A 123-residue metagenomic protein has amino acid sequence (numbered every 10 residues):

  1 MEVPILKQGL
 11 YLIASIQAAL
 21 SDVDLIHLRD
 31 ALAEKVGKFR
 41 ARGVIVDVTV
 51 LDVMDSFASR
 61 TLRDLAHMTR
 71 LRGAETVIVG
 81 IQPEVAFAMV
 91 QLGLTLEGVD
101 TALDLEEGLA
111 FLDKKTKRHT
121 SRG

Functional and structural regions predicted by a protein language model:
M1-R29: STAS-typified acidic loop motif
P4-K7, E34-K38: Short, conserved, surface-exposed binding loops centered on an aromatic residue
L25-D30, S59, R63: Short, well-ordered alpha-helical scaffold segments within catalytic/effector domains
L28-A33, G73, E106: Expand to "…catalyze enediolate/carbanion chemistry for C-C bond making/breaking, isomerization, decarboxylation
K38-R42, V46-T95: Amphipathic alpha-helical interaction surfaces in cytosolic regulatory modules
L65, A110-L112: Catalytic cores of nucleotide-enabled group-transfer and carboxylate-activating enzymes in metabolic and assembly-line
G98-G108: Short acidic-hydrophobic, aromatic-tinged amphipathic segments that line or gate anion-handling sites
K114-G123: Intrinsically disordered or compositionally simple regulatory linkers and C-terminal tails in signal-transduction
